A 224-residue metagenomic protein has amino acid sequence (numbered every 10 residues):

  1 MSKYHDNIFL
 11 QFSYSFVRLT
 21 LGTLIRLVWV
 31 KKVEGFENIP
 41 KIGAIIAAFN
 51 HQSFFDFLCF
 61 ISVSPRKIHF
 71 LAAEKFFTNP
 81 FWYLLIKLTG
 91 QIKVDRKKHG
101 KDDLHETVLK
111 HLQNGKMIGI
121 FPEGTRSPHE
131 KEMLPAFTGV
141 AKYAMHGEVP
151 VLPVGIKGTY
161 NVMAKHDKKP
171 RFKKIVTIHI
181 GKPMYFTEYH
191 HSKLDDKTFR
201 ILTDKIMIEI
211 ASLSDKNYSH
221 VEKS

Functional and structural regions predicted by a protein language model:
M1-N38, C59, P80-T89: A transmembrane-helix-recognition feature enriched in membrane-embedded lipid enzymes and envelope glyco-/phospholipid
S2-F12, D103-S224: Non-catalytic C-terminal accessory region of glycerolipid acyltransferases and related lyso-lipid remodeling enzymes
T20-L21, L88-D95, G124-R126: Short, basic, glycine/proline-bearing loop/turn elements
R26, K41-H99: Catalytic core of membrane glycerolipid acyltransferases/transacylases, capturing the structured, soluble-facing
R26-E34, G100-D102, Y160-M163: Short gly/ser/thr-rich secondary-structure transition/capping motifs
V30, P65-K67, L88, G115 (+1 more regions): A generic structural signal for alpha->beta connector loops
G35, N50, A72-A73, F121-E123 (+1 more regions): A secondary-structure boundary/capping signal
E37-P40, L109-K110: Short amphipathic alpha-helix with an adjacent loop that forms part of the alpha/beta core around
